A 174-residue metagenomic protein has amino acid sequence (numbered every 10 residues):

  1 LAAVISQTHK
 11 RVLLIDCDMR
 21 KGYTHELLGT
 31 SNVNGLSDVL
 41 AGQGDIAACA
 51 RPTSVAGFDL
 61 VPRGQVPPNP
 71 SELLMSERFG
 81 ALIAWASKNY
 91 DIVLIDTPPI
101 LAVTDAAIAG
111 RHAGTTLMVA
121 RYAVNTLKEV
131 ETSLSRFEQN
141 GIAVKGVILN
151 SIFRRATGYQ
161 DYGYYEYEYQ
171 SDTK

Functional and structural regions predicted by a protein language model:
L1-K174: P-loop NTP-binding module
